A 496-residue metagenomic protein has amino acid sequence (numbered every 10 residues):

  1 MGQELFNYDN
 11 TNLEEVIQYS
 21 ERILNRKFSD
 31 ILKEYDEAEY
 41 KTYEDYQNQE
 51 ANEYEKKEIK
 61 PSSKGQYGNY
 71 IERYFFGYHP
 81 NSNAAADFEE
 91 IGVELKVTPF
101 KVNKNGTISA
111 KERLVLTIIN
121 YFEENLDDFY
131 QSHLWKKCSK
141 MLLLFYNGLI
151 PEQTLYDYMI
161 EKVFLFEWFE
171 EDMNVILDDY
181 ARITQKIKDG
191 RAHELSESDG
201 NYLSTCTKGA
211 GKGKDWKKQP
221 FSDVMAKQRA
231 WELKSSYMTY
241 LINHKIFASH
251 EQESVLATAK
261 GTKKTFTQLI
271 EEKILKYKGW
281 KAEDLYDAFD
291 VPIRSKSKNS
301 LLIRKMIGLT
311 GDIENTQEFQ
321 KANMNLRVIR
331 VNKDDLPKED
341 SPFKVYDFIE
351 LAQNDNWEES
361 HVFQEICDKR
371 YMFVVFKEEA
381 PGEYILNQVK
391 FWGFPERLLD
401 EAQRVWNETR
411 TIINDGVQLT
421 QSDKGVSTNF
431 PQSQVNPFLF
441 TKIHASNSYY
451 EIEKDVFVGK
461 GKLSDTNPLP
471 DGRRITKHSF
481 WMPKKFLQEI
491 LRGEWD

Functional and structural regions predicted by a protein language model:
G2-D496: Nucleic-acid endonuclease domains
